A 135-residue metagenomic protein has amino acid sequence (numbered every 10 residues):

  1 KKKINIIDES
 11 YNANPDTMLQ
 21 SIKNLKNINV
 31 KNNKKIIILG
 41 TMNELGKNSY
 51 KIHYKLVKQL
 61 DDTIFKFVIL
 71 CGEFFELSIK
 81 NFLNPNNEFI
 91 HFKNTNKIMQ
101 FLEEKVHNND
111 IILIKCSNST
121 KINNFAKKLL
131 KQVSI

Functional and structural regions predicted by a protein language model:
K1-I135: ATP-dependent carboxylate-amine ligase
